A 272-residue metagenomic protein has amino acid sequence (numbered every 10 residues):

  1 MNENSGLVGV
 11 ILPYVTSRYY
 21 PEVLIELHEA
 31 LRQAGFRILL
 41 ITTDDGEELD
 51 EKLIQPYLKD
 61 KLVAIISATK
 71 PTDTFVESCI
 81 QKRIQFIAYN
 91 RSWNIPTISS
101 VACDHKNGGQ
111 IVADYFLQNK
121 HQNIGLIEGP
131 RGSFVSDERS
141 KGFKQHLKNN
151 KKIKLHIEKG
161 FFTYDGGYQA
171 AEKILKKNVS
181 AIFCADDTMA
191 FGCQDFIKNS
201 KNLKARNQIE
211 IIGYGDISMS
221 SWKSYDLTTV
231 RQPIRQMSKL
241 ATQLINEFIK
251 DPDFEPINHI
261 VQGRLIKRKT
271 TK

Functional and structural regions predicted by a protein language model:
E3, Y115-I124: Glycine-rich phosphate/diphosphate-binding loops that line cofactor/substrate pockets in enzymes
E3-D114, I174-K176: Alpha-helical recognition/docking segments in bacterial nutrient-uptake and carbohydrate-utilization systems
L7, R37, Q85, Q122-N123 (+2 more regions): Residues at the starts of beta-strands that form the adenosine-phosphate
G9-I11, K61-T69, G125-I127, L175-M189 (+1 more regions): Periplasmic-binding protein-like
L12-E22, L40-L49, R91, V101-I111 (+6 more regions): Hinge/beta->alpha junction and helix N-cap segments in small-molecule ligand-binding domains
E26-A30, S78, E138-N150, K173 (+1 more regions): Alpha-helical structural signal in soluble globular domains
K176-K272: Flexible loop/turn connectors
